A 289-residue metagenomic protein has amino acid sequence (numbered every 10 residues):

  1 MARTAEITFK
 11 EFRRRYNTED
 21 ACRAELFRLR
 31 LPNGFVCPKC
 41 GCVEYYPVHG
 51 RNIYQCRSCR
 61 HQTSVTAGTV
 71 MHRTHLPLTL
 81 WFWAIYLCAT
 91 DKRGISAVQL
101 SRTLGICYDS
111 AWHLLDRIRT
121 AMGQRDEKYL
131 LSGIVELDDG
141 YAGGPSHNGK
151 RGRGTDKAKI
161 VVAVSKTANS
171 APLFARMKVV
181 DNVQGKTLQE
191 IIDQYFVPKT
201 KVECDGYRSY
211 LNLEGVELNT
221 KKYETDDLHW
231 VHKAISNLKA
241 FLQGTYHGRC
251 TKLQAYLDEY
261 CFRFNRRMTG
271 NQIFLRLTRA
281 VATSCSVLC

Functional and structural regions predicted by a protein language model:
M1-C289: Residue-level recognition of single "structural anchor" positions that define or cap local secondary structure
